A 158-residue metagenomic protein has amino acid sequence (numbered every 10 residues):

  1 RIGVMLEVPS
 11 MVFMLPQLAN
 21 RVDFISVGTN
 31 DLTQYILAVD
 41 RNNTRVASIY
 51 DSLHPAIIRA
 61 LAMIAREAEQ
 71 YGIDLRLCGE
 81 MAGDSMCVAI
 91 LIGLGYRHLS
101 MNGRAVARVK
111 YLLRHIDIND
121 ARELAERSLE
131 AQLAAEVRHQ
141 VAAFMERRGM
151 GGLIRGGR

Functional and structural regions predicted by a protein language model:
R1-R158: Conserved alpha/beta-domain cores
